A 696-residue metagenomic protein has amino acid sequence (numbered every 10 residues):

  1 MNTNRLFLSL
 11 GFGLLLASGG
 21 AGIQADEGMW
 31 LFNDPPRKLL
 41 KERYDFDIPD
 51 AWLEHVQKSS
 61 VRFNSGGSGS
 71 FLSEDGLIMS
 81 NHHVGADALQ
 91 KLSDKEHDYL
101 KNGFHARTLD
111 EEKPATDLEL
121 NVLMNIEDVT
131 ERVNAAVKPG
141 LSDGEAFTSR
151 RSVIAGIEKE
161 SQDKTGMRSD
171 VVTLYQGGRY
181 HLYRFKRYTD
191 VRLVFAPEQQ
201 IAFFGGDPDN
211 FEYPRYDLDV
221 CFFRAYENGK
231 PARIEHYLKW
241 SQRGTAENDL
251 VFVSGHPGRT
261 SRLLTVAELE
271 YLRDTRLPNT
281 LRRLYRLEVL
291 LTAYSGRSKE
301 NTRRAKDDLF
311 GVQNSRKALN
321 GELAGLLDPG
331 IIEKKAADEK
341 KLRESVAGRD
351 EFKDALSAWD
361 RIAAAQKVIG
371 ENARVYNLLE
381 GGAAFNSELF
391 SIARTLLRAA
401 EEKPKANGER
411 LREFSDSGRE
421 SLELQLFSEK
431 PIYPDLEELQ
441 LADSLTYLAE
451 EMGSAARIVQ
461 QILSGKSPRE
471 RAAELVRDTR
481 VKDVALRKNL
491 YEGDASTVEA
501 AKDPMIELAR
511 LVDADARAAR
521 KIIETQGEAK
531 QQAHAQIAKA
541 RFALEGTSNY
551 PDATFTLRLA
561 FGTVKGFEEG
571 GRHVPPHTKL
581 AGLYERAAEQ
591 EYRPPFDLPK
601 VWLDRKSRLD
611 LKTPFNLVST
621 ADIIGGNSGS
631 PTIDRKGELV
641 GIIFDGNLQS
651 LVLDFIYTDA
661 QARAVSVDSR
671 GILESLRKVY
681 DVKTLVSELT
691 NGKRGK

Functional and structural regions predicted by a protein language model:
M1-L10: Bacterial N-terminal signal peptides that target proteins for export
N2, A17-K696: Terminal presequence/propeptide segments associated with secretion/organelle targeting and zymogen/polyprotein
S9-G19: Bacterial N-terminal signal peptides
